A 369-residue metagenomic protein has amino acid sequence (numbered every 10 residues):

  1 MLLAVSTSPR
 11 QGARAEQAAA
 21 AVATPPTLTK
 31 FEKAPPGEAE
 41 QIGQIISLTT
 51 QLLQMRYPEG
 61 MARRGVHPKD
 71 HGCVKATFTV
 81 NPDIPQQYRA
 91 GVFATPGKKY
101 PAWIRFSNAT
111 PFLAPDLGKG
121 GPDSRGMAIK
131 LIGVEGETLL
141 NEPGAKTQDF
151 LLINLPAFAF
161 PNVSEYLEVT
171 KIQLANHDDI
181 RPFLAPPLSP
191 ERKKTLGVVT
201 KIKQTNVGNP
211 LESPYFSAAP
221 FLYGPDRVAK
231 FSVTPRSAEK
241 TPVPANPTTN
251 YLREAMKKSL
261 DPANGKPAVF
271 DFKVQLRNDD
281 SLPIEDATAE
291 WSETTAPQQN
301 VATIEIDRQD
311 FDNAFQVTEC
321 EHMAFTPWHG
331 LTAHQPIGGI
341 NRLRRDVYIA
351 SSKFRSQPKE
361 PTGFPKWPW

Functional and structural regions predicted by a protein language model:
M1-L2, Y251: Acidic/proline-rich low-complexity IDRs
L3-Q11: C-terminal segment of classical bacterial N-terminal signal peptides
G12, E16-W369: Active-site-adjacent core segments of small-molecule enzymes
